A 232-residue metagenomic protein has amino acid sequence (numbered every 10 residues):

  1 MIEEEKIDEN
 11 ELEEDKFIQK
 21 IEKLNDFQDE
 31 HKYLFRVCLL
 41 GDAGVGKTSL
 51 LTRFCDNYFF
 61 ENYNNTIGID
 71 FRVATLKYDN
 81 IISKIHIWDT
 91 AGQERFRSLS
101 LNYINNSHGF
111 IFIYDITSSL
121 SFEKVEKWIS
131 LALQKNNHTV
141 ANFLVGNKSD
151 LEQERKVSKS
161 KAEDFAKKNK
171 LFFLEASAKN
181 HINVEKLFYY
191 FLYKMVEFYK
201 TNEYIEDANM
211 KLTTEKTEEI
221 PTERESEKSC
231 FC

Functional and structural regions predicted by a protein language model:
M1-G44, T48, Y78-I82, H138-C232: Conserved P-loop small GTPase signature centered on TRAFAC-class small GTPases
C55-I82: Switch I (effector-binding) loop of TRAFAC-class P-loop GTPase G-domains
S83-S98: Switch II (G3) loop of P-loop NTPases
A91, I116-T117, S149: Conserved Walker B
R97-S118, L131, K135: Inter-motif core of Ras-like GTPase G domains
S119-N137, Y190: Amphipathic helical hotspot of TIR/SEFIR-family domains
